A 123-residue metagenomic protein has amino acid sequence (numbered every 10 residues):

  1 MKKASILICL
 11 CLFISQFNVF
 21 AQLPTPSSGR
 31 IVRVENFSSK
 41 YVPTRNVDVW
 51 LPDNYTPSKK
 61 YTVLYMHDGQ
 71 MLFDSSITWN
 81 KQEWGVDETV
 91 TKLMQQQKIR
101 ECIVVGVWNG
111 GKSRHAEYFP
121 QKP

Functional and structural regions predicted by a protein language model:
M1-T25: Bacterial Sec-dependent N-terminal signal peptides
K2-K3, R45, R114: Basic side chains
L7, N54, L72, Q95: Residue-level marker of positions within ordered structural domains that often coincide with functionally constrained
V19-T62: A domain-start/cap signature at the N-terminus of enzymes
P52, M66-G69, G106-G110: Active-site-proximal beta-strand/loop segments in catalytic clefts of secreted hydrolases
K59-L72: Short beta-strand element of the alpha/beta-hydrolase
F73-P123: Active-site machinery of serine-nucleophile hydrolases
